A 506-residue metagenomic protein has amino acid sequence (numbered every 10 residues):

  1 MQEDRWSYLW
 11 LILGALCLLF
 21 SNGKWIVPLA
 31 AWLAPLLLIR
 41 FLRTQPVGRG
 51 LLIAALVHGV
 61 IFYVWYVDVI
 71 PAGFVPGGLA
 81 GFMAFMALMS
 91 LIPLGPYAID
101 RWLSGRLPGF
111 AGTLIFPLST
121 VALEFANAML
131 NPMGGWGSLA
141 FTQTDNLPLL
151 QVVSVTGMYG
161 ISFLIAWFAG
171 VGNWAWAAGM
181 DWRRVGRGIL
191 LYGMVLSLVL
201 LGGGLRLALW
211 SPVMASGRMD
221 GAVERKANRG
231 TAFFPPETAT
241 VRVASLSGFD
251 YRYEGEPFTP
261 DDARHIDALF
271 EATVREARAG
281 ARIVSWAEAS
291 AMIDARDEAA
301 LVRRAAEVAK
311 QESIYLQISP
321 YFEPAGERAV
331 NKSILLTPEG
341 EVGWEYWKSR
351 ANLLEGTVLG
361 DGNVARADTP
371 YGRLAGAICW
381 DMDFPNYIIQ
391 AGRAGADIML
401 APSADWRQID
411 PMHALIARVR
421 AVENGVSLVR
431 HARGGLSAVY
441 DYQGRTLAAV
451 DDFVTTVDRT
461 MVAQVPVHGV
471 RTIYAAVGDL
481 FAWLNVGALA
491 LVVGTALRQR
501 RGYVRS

Functional and structural regions predicted by a protein language model:
M1-R225, R407, R420, Y440-Q443 (+2 more regions): Membrane-embedded alpha-helical bundles of multi-pass enzymes that act on lipidic or dolichyl-linked glycan substrates
G23, E327-A329, R433: Short, basic and Ser/Thr-rich N-terminal targeting/leader segments
L33, W136, T238-T240, V330 (+3 more regions): A structure-centric signal for secondary-structure junctions around beta-strands
R43, A177, V274-R278, K310 (+2 more regions): Residue-level signal for alpha-helix termini/capping positions
V69-F82, L107-P108, S119, F125-T156 (+5 more regions): Active-site catalytic loop in hydrolytic enzyme cores
I92, L118, I283, S290-A291 (+5 more regions): CN hydrolase (nitrilase-like) catalytic-core segments centered on the catalytic cysteine and neighboring Lys/Glu
P96, D100, L269-V274, V364 (+1 more regions): Generic structural signal for well-ordered alpha-helices, preferentially at hydrophobic/aromatic core positions
G203-L354, A367-P370, L374-G376, W380: Soluble catalytic regions of membrane-associated enzymes that act on cell-envelope and secretory-pathway components
